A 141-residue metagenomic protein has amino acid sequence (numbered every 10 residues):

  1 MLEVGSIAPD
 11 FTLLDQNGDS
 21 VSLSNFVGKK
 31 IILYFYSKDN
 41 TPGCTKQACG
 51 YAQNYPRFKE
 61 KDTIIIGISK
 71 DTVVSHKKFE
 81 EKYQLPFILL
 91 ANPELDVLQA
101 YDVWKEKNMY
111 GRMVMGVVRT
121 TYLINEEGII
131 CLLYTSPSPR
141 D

Functional and structural regions predicted by a protein language model:
M1-D10, V27: N-proximal helix/coil linker or "cap" segments that precede and/or mark the start of modular domains
A8-P9, K30, V118-T120: Short loop/turn microsegments at loop-to-beta-strand junctions
T12-K30: A short beta-strand-turn-helix
F26-P42: Short active-site neighborhood of thiol/selenol oxidoreductases, capturing the structured segment around
T45-I88, L95: Structural microenvironment flanking redox-active thiols in thiol-disulfide oxidoreductases
V73-K78, P93-V114: Thioredoxin-like thiol-disulfide oxidoreductase module
T120-I130: A short, hydrophobic beta-strand/beta-hairpin element that forms part of a small beta-sheet core
Y134-D141: Conserved small/polar residues in nucleotide/adenosyl-binding loops
